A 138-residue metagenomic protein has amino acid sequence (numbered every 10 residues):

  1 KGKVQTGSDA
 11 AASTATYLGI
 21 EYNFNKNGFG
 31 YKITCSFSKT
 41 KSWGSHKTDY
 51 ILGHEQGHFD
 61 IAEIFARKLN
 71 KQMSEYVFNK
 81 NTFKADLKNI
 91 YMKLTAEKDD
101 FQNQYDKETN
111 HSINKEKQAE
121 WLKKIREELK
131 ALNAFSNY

Functional and structural regions predicted by a protein language model:
K1-N27, I33-F37, N79-Y138: Metalloprotease/metallohydrolase-associated module, dominated by Zn2+-dependent proteases
G30, T34-N70: Mid-length scaffold segments of soluble, non-membrane domains
S45-I51, F65, L69-E75, L87 (+3 more regions): General "foldedness" signal
Q56-F59, V77, A85: Hydrophobic N-terminal alpha-helices or hydrophobic patches in metabolic proteins across all domains of life
I61-S74, F78, D99, N103: Sec-exported extracytoplasmic/periplasmic mature domains
